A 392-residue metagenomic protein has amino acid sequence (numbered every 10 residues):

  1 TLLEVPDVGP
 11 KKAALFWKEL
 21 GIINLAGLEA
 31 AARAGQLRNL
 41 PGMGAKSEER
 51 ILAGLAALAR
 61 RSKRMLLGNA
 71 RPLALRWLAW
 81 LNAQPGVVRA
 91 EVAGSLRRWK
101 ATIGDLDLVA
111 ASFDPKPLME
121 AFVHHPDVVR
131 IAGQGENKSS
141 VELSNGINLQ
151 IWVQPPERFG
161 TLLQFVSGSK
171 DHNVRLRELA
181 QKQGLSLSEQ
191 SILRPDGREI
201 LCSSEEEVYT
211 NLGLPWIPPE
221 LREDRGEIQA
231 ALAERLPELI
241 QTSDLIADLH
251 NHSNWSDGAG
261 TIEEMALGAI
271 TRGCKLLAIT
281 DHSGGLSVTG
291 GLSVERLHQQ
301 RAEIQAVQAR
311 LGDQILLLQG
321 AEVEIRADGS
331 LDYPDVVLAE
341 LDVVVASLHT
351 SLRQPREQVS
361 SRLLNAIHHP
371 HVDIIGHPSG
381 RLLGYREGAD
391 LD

Functional and structural regions predicted by a protein language model:
T1-S139, G146, Q150-I151, G160-L162 (+4 more regions): Accessory alpha-helical DNA-binding modules that contact the DNA backbone or grooves
L28, G44, G94, D107 (+7 more regions): Divalent metal-coordination and catalytic microenvironments
E205-A233: Non-catalytic propeptide/linker segments at domain boundaries
E227-R326, S351-L352, I374, P378-L391: An N-terminally biased module of ancient metal coordination in phosphate/nucleic-acid-related enzymes
I270-T271, R310-L311, Y333-E340, N365-H371: Acidic (Asp/Glu)-rich catalytic clusters
L297-R301, S330-V343: Short, electropositive alpha-helical surface patch
A327-L338, L363-L364, R386-L391: Distinct, well-ordered alpha-helical segments
Q358-S379: C-terminal, non-catalytic macromolecule-binding modules
